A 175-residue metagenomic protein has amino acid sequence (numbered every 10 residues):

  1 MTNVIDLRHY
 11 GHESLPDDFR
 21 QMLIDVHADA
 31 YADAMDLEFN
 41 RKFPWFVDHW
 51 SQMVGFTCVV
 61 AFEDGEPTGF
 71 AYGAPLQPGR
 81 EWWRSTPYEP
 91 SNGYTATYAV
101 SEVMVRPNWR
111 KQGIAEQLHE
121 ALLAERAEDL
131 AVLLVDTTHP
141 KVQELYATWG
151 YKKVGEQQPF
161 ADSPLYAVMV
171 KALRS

Functional and structural regions predicted by a protein language model:
M1-Q21, D25: Conserved N-terminal entry element of GNAT/NAT acetyltransferase domains
I24-F39: Helix-loop element at the rim of GNAT/NAT acetyltransferase active sites that forms part of the acceptor-substrate
D36-D64, Y72-P78: Active-site rim helix/loop that mediates acceptor-substrate recognition in acyltransferases
E66-G69, K141: Glycine-rich acetyl-CoA-binding "A-motif" of GNAT/NAT acetyltransferases
A71-M104, R110, F160-A161: Conserved acyl-donor/pantetheine-binding loop and adjacent beta-alpha core of acyl/acetyltransferases and related
V100-P107, K111-A124, E144-T148: Conserved acetyl-CoA-binding loop-helix of GNAT-fold acetyltransferases
A124-T138: Conserved GNAT acetyl-CoA-binding A-motif
D136-P140, E156-S175: C-terminal "cap" of GNAT-fold acetyltransferases
